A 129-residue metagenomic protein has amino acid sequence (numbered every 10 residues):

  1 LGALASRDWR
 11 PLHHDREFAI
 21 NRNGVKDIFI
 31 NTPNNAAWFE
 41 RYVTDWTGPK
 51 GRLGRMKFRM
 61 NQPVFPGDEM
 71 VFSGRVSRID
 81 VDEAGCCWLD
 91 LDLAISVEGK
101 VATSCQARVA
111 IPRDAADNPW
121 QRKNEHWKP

Functional and structural regions predicted by a protein language model:
L1-L53, D114-P129: Hot-dog-fold acyl-thioester-processing enzymes
R55-N61: Short structured motifs
V64-P129: HotDog/MaoC-like acyl-thioester-processing domains
